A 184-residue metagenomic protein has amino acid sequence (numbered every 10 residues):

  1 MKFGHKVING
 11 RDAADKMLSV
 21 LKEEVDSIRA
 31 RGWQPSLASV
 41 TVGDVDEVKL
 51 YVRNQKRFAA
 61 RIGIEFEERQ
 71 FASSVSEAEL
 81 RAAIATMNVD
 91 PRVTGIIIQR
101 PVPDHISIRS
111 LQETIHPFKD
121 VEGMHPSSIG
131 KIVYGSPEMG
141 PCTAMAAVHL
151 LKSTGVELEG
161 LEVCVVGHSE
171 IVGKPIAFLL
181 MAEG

Functional and structural regions predicted by a protein language model:
M1-W33: Positively charged, low-complexity intrinsically disordered leader regions
G10, A14-L21, V48, V52 (+6 more regions): Generic structural signal for well-ordered, non-membrane alpha-helical segments in soluble metabolic enzymes
V25-Q34, T86-P91, G155-L158: Glycine-rich phosphate/diphosphate-binding loops that line cofactor/substrate pockets in enzymes
Q34-G43: Short beta-strand segments enriched in small/hydrophobic residues
T41, I97-P101, V166: Short beta-strand segments
V42-N54, E138-G184: Glycine-rich phosphate/diphosphate-binding loop of Rossmann-like nucleotide-binding domains
L50-K56, A60-I64: Amphipathic helical "hinge" segments at domain boundaries
G63-E65, R69-G140: Phosphate/diphosphate ligand-binding glycine-rich loop within oxidoreductases
